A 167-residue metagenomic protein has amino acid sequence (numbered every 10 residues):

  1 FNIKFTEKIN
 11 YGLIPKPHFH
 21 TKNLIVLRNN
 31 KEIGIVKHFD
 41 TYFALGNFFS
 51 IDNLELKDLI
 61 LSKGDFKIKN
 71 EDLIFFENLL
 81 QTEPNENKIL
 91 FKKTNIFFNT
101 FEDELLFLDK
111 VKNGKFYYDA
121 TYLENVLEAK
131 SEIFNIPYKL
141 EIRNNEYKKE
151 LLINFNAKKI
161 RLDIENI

Functional and structural regions predicted by a protein language model:
F1-N2: Alpha-helical transmembrane signal-anchor/signal-peptide segments
F5-D103, D119-E128, E165: Flexible beta-edge/linker motif
I9, E71-L79, D103-I167: Beta-propeller and related beta-repeat scaffolds in trafficking/envelope systems
